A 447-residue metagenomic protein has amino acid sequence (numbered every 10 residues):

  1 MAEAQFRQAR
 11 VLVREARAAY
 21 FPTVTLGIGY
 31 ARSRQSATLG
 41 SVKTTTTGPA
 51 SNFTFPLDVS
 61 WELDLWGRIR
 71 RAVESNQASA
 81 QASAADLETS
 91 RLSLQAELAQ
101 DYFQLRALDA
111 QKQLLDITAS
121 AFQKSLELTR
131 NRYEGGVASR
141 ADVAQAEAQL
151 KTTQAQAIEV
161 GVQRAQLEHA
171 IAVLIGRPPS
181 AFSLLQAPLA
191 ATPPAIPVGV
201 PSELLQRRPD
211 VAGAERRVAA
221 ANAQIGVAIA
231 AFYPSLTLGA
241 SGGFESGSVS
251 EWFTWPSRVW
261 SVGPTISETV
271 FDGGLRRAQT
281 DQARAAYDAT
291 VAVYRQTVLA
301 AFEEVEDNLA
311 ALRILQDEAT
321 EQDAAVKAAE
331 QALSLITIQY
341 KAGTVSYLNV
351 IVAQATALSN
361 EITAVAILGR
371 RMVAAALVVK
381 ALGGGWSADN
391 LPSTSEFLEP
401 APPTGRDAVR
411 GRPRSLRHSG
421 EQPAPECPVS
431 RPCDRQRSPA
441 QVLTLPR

Functional and structural regions predicted by a protein language model:
M1-A99, S235-A240, V270-T280, P425 (+2 more regions): Short flexible linkers and secondary-structure junctions
A16, I69, A85-V200, A311 (+6 more regions): Periplasmic alpha-helical coiled-coil/stalk elements that build and connect Gram-negative outer-membrane
R17-A18, L63-R91, A141, Q145 (+5 more regions): Sec/SRP-type N-terminal targeting helices
Y30-D58, A181-P197, G226, G239-Q279 (+4 more regions): Small/polar, glycine/serine/threonine/aspartate-rich low-complexity segments that form flexible
N52-T54, Q100, Q145, V259-S261 (+1 more regions): Transmembrane beta-barrel architecture of outer-membrane proteins
T54-D58, Y102, E147, P201 (+2 more regions): Membrane-embedded beta-strand positions in outer-membrane beta-barrel channels/transporters
Q186, K327-V352, A376-S393: A glycine-biased, small/acidic residue-tolerant capping/turn segment at secondary-structure junctions
